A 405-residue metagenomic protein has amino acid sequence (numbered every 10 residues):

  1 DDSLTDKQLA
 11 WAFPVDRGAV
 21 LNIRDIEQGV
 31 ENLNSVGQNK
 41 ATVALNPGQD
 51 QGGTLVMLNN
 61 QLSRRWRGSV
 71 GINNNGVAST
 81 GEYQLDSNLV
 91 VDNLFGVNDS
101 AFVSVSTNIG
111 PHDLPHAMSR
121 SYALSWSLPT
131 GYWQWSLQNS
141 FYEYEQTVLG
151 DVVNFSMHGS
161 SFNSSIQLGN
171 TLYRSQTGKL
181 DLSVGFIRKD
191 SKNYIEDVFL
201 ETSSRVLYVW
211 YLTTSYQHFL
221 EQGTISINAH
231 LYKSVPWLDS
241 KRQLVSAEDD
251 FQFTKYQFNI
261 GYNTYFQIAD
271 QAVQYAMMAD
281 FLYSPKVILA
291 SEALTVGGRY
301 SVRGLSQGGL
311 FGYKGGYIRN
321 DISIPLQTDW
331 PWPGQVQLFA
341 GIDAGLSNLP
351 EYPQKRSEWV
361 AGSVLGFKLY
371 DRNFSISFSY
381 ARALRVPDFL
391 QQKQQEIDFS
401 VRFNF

Functional and structural regions predicted by a protein language model:
D1-G76, S106-R120, M278-A279: Periplasmic polypeptide-binding modules associated with outer-membrane biogenesis and secretion
L45, V70-N74, A101-T107, L137-E143 (+7 more regions): Transmembrane beta-barrel strands of outer-membrane/channel proteins
G52, G81-L85, M118-Y122, S160-S164 (+6 more regions): Residues that define the transmembrane beta-barrel architecture of outer-membrane proteins
W66-G68, F95-A101, G131-L137, R174-L180 (+5 more regions): Repeated loop/turn-to-beta-strand initiation elements of outer-membrane beta-barrel proteins
S69-N74, Y83-I109, R120-E143, Q167: Predominantly transmembrane beta-strands of Gram-negative outer membrane beta-barrel pores used for transport
L89, F367-F374, K393-F405: Outer-membrane beta-barrel "beta-signal"
L114-Y216: Transmembrane beta-barrel wall of Gram-negative outer-membrane proteins
Y194-Q335, I342-A344, N348-P350, F389-Q391 (+1 more regions): C-terminal outer-membrane beta-barrel translocator/porin domains of Gram-negative envelope proteins and their
